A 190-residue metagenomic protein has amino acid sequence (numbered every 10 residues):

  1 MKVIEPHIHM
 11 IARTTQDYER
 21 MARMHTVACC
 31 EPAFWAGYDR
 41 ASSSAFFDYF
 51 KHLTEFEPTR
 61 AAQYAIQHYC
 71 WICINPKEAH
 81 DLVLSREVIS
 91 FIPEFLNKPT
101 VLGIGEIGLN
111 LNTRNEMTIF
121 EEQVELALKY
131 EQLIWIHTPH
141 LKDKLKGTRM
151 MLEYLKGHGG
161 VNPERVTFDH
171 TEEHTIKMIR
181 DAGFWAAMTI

Functional and structural regions predicted by a protein language model:
M1-T189: Mid-domain alpha/beta scaffold segments of enzyme catalytic cores
